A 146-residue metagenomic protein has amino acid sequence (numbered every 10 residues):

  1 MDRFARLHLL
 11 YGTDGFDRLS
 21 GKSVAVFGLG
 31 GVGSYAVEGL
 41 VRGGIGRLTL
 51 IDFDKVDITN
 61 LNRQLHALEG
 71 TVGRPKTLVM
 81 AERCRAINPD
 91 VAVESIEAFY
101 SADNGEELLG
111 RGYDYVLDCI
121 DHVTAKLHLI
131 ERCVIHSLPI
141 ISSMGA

Functional and structural regions predicted by a protein language model:
M1-A25: N-terminal charged helix/coil linker that caps or initiates catalytic domains
V26-G28, I51: Conserved N-terminal Rossmann-fold NAD(P)-binding element of oxidoreductases
V32: Hydrophobic/small residue at the entry helix of a nucleotide-binding pocket
L40: Aromatic pocket-lining residues of Rossmann-like dinucleotide-binding sites
I45-N88: Glycine-rich phosphate-binding loop and adjoining beta1-alpha1-beta2 segment of Rossmann-like nucleotide-binding folds
G73-Y115, I120-T124: A structured beta-alpha segment of the ubiquitous adenosine-cofactor-binding alpha/beta core
D114-A146: E1/E1-like adenylate-forming module used to activate ubiquitin-like modifiers and sulfur-carrier proteins
